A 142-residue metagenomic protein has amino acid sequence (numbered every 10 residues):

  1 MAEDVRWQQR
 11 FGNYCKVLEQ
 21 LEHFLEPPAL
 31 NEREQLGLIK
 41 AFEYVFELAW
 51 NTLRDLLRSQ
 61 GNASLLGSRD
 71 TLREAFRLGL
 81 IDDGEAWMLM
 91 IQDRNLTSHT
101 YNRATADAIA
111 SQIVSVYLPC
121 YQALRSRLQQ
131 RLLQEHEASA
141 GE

Functional and structural regions predicted by a protein language model:
M1-E142: Solvent-exposed interaction patches of small proteins and small membrane subunits
